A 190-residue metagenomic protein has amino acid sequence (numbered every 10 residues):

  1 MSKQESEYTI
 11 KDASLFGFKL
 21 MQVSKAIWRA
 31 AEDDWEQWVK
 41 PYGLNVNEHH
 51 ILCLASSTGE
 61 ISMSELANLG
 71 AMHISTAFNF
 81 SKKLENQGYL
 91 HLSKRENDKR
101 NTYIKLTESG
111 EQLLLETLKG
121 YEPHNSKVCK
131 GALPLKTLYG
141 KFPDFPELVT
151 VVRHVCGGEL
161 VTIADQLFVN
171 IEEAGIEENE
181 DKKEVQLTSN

Functional and structural regions predicted by a protein language model:
M1-K11, P134-N190: C-terminal regulatory/oligomerization modules of transcriptional regulators
M1-Y42, Y89, V185, S189-N190: N-terminal leader segment of winged-helix/HTH proteins
F16-D34, S109, L113, T117 (+1 more regions): C-terminal ligand-sensing/allosteric alpha-helical core of TetR-family HTH transcriptional regulators
D34-H73: N-terminal helix-turn-helix DNA-binding core of bacterial DNA-binding proteins
F80: Residues in the recognition helix of alpha-helical DNA-binding motifs
K83-G140: Charged, amphipathic alpha-helical coiled-coil/dimerization segments
